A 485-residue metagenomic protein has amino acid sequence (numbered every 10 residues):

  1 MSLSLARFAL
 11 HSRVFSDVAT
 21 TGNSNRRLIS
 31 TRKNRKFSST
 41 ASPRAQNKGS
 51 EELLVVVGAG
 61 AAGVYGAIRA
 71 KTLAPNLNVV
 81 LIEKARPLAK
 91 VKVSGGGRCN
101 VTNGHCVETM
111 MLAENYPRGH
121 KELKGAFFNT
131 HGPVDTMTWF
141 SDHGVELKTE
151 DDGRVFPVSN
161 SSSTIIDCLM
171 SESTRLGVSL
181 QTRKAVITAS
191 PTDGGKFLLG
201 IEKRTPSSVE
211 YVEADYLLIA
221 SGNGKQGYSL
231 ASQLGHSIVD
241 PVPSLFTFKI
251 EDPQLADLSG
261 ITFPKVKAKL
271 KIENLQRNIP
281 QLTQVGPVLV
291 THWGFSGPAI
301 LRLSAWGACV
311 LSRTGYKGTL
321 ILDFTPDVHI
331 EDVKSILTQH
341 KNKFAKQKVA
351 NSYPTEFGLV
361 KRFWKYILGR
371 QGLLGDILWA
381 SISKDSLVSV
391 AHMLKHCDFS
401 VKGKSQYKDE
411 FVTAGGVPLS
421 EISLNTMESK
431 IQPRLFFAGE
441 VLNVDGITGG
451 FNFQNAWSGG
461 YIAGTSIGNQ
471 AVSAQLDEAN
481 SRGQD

Functional and structural regions predicted by a protein language model:
R44-A62, V80: Beta1/beta-strand and adjacent pyrophosphate-binding region of the FAD-binding site in flavoprotein oxidoreductases
S50-E52, T205-Y216, T283-Q284: Core beta-strand elements of the Rossmann-like FAD/NAD(P) dinucleotide-binding domain in flavoenzyme oxidoreductases
V55, K71-G96: Glycine-rich FAD pyrophosphate-binding loop
V55-V57, V186, E210-G224, A231-S232 (+3 more regions): Short hydrophobic core segments
K84, A89-L176, K184: Conserved N-terminal/central alpha/beta ligand/cofactor-binding core
V107-L112, N129, V134-T138, D142-G153 (+6 more regions): Residue-level recognition of phosphate/Mg2+-coordinating polar/acidic sites in nucleotide-handling active sites
T182-F197: A conserved short coil-to-beta-strand element within the FAD-binding core of flavoproteins
Y216, A220-L234, N443-D477: A conserved FAD-binding loop/helix module that cradles the flavin
